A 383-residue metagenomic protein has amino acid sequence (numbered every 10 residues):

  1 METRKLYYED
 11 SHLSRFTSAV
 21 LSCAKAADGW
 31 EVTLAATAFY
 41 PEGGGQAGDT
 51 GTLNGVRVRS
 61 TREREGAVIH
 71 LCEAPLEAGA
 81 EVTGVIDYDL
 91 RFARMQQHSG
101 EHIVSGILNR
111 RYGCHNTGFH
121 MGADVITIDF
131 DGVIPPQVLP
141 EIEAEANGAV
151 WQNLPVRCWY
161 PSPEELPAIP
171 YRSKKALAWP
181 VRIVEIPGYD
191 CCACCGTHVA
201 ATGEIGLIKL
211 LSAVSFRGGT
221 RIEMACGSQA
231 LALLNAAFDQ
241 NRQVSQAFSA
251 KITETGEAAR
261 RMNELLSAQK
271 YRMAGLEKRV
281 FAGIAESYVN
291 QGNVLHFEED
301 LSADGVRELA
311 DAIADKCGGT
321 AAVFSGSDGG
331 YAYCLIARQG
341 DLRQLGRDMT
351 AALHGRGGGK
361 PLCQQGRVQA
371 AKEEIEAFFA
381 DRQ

Functional and structural regions predicted by a protein language model:
M1-A80: Conserved nucleotide-binding/hydrolysis modules and their immediate coupling elements across P-loop/ASCE NTPase motors
M1-V32, A237-T320, R356, K360 (+1 more regions): Mid-to-C-terminal polyanion-binding domains and interfaces
E31-V32, E65-A74, I126-G132, Y333-C334 (+1 more regions): A generic structural motif
T37-L53, E77-I128, P361-L362: Active/ligand-binding-proximal structured segments within catalytic/core domains that scaffold catalytic residues
G45, A193-I205, S228, V294-Q383: Glycine-rich, acidic loop segments that terminate in or are immediately followed by a histidine
S60-R62, T117-M121, S212-A213, A322-G326 (+1 more regions): Short beta-strand
L90, R110-F216: Functional cores that coordinate and move charged inorganic groups
I183-E185, A193-I252: Mobile "lid/hinge" segments at catalytic clefts and subdomain interfaces of large enzymes
